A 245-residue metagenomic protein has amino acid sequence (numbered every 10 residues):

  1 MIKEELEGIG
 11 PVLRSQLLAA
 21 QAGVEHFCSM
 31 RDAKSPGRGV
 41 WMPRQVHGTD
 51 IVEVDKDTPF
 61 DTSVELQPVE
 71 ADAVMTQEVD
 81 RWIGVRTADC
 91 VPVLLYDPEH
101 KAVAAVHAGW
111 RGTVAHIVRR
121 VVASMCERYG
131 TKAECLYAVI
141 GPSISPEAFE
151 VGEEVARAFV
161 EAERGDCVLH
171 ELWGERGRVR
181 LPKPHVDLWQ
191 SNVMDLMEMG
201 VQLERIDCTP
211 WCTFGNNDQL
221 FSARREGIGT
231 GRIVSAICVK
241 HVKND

Functional and structural regions predicted by a protein language model:
M1-D245: Active-site microenvironment for binding and transforming phosphate-containing groups
